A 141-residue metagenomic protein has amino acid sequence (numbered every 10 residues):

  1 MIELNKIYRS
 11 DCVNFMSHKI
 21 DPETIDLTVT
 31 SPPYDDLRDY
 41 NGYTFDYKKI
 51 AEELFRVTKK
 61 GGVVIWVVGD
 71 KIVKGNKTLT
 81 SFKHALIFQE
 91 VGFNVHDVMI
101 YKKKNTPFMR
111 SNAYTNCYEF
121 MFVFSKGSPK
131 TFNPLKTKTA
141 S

Functional and structural regions predicted by a protein language model:
M1-S141: Core catalytic lobe of class I
